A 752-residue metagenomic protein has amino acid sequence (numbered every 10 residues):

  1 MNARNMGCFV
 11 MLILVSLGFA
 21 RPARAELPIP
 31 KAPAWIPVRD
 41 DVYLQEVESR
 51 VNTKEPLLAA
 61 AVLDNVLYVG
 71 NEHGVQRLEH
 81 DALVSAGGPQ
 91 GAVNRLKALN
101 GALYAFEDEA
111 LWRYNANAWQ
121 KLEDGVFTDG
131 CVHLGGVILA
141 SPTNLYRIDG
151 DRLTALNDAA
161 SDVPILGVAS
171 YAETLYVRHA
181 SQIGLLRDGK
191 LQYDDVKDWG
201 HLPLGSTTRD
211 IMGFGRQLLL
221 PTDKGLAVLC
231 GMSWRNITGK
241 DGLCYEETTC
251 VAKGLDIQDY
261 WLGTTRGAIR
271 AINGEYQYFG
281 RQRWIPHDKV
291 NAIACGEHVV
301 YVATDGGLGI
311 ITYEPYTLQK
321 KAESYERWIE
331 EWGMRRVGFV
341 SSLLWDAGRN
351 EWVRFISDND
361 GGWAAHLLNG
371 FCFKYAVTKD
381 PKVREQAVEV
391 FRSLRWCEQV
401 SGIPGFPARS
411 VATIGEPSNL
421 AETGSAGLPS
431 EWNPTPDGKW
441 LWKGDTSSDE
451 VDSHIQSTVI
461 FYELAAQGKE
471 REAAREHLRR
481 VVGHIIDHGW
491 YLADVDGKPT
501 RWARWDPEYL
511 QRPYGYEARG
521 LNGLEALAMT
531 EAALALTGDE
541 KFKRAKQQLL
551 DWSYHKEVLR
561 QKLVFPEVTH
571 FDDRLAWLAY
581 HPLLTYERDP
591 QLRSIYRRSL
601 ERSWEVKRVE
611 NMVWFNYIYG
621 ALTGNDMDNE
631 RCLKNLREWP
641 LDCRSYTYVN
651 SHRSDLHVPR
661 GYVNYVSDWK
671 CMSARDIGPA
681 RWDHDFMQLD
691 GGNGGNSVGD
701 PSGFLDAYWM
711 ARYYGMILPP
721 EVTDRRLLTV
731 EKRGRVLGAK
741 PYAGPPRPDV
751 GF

Functional and structural regions predicted by a protein language model:
F9-G18: Bacterial N-terminal signal peptides
I36-L63, V84-G101, Q120-G135, A155-A172 (+3 more regions): Short coil-to-beta transitions that initiate beta-strands within beta-rich domains
V66-V69, A102-Y104, G136-L139, T174-V177 (+4 more regions): Conserved beta-propeller blade signature
E72-Q76, D108-W112, P142-Y146, A180-G184 (+4 more regions): Loop/turn residues immediately N-terminal
E79-A82, Y114-A118, I148-R152, R187-K190 (+3 more regions): Short loop/turn segments that connect beta-strands within beta-propeller blades
T264, T304, S324-D358, W363 (+2 more regions): Catalytic domains of carbohydrate-active enzymes that cleave complex glycans
V290-Y316: Blade-level signature of beta-propeller repeat domains, shared across WD40, Kelch, NHL, RCC1 and BNR/Asp-box propellers
S341-A347, S357, E385-A518: Extended ligand-binding groove/face enriched in aromatic
